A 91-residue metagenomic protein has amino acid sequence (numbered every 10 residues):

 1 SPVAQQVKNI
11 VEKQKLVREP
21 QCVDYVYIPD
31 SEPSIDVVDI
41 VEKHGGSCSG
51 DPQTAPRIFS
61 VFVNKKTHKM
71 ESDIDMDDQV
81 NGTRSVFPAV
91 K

Functional and structural regions predicted by a protein language model:
S1-V26: Short, non-transmembrane alpha-helical segments in secretory-pathway proteins
K8, K13-K15, K43, K65-K69 (+1 more regions): Context-gated lysine
N9-E12, Q21, Q53, R57 (+2 more regions): Mature, folded catalytic cores of secreted/periplasmic enzymes
P20-N64: Exposed beta-strand-loop-beta-strand "reactive/processing" segments of non-cytosolic proteins
T67-K91: C-terminal partner/receptor-binding element of secreted or periplasmic proteins
